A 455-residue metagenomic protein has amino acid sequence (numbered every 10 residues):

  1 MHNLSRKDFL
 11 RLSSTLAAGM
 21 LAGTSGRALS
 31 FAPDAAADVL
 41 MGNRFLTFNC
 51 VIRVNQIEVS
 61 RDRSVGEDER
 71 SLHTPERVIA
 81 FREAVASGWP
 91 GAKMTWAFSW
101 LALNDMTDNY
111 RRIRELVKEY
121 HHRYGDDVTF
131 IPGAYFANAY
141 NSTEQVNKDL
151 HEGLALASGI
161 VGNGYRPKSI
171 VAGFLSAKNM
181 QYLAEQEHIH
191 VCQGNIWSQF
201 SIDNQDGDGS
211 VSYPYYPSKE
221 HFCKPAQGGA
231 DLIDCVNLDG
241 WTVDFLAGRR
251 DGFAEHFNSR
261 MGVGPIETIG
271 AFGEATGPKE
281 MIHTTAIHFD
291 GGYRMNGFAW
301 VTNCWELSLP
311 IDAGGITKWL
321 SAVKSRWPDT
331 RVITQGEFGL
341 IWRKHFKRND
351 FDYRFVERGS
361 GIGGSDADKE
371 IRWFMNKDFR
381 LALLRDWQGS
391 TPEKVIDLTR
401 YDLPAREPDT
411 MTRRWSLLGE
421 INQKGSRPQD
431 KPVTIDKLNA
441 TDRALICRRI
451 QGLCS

Functional and structural regions predicted by a protein language model:
H2, D8-S30: N-terminal export signals
D38-K118, G297-T302, K369-W373, A382-R385 (+2 more regions): Active-site beta->alpha N-cap acidic-glycine motif
E67-E83, D108-V117, V146-A155, E274-D290 (+1 more regions): Well-ordered, non-membrane alpha-helical segments in soluble/globular domains
A92, A97-F174, A230-G270, R294-L307 (+2 more regions): Metal-dependent polysaccharide deacetylase catalytic core of the NodB/CE4 family, i.e., the active-site-bearing domain
K168-Y293, R348-G364: Active-site-adjacent pocket scaffolds in enzyme catalytic domains
I287-W342: Substrate-binding cleft of secreted/luminal carbohydrate-active enzymes
K344-R385: Surface beta-strand/loop "capping" patches
D386-C454: Acidic-aromatic substrate-binding/catalytic surfaces of carbohydrate-active enzymes
